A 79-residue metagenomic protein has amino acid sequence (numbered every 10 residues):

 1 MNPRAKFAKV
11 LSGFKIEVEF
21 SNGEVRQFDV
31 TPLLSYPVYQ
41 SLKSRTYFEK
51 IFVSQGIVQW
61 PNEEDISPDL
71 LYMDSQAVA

Functional and structural regions predicted by a protein language model:
M1-A79: Motif-centric detector for short Cys/His coordination patterns
